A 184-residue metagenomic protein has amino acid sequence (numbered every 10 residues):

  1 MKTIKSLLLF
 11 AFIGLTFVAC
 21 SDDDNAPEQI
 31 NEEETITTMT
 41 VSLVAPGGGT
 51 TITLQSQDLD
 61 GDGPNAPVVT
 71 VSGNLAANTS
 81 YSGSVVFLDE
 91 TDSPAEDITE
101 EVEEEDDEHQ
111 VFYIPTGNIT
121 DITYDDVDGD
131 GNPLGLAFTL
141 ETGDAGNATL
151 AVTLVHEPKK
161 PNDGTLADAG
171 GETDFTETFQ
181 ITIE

Functional and structural regions predicted by a protein language model:
M1-A19: Sec-dependent bacterial lipoprotein signal peptides
G14-T40: Bacterial Sec-dependent N-terminal signal peptides
Q29-N31, T70-A77, E141: Short, solvent-exposed beta-strand/turn "edge" segments of beta-rich domains on protein surfaces
T37-L43, V102-G117: Extended low-complexity, serine/threonine- and proline-enriched intrinsically disordered segments
G48-T50, D89-D97, E157-G164: Short acidic/polar inter-strand loop motif in beta-rich domains
G49-A76: N-terminal edge beta-strand
T79-G83: Short beta-strand segments enriched for Tyr within beta-sheet-rich domains, predominantly fibronectin type III
P115-T173, T178-E184: Helix-rich interaction surfaces within compact, conserved domain-sized segments that mediate assembly or partner
